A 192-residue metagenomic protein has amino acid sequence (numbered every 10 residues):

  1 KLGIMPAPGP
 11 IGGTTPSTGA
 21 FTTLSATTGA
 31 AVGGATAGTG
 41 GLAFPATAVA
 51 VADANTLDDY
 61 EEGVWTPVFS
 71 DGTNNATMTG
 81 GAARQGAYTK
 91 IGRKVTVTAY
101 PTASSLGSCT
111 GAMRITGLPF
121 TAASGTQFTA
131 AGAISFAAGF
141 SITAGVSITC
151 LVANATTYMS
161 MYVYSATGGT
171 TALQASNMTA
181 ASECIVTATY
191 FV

Functional and structural regions predicted by a protein language model:
K1-G72, T98, T102-S105, G139: Intrinsic low-complexity, repeat-rich intrinsically disordered segments enriched in small/flexible residues
P10-G13, A48-T56, V64-K90, Y100-S124 (+1 more regions): Surface-exposed ligand/attachment interfaces on beta-rich extracellular proteins
F21, Q85-A87, T149: Short, surface-exposed charged micro-motifs
V95-V97, L118, A188: Residue-level detector of buried hydrophobic side-chain packing in well-ordered secondary-structure elements
P101-T156: Terminal beta-strand-rich extracellular "head" domains that mediate receptor/glycan or other ligand binding
I142-A180: Structured beta-strand segments within beta-sheet-rich domains
A180-V192: Short, structured beta-strand segments at or near domain termini in extracellular proteins/domains
